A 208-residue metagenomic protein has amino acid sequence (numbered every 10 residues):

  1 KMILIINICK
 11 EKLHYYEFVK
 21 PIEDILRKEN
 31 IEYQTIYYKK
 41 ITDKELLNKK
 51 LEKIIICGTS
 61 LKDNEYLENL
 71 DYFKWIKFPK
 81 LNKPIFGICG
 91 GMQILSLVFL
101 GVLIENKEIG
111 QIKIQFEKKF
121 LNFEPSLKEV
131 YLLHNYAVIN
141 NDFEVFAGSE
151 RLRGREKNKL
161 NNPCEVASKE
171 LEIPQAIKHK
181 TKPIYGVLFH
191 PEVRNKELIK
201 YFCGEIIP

Functional and structural regions predicted by a protein language model:
I5-K28: Short, charged N-terminal beta->alpha structural module
I6-E11, Y38-K39, G58-T59, L188-H190: Structural motif
C9, I54, S60, E197-I199: N-terminal Rossmann-like NAD(P)+-binding domain of SDR-like oxidoreductases, especially those catalyzing
D24-G87: Flexible gly/pro-rich beta->alpha loop and the following alpha-helix that scaffold active-site loops
G87, G91, S96: Gly/Ala-rich beta-loop-alpha elbow adjacent to hydrolase catalytic centers
L97-E197: Pocket-forming structural segment of enzyme catalytic cores
N195-P208: Extracellular ligand-binding/catalytic regions of CAZymes and related secreted enzymes and adhesion modules
